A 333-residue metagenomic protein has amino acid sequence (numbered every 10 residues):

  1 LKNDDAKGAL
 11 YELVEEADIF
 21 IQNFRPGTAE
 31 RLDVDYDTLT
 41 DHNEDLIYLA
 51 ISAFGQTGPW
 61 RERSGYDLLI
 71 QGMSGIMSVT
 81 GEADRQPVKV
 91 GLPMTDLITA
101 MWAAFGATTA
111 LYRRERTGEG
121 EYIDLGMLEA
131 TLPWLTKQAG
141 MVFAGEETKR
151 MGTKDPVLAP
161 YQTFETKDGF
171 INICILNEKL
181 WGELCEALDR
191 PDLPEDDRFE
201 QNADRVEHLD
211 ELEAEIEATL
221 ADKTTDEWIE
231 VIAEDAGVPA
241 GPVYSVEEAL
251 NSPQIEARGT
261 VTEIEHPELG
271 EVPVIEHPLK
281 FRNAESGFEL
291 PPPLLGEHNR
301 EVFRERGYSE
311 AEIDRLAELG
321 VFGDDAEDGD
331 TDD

Functional and structural regions predicted by a protein language model:
L1-D41, A221: A structured beta-alpha segment of the ubiquitous adenosine-cofactor-binding alpha/beta core
E12, G120-L128, D197, V231 (+1 more regions): Beta-strand segments within the central parallel beta-sheet cores of soluble alpha/beta enzyme folds
E30-I171, I175-L176: Active-site-adjacent "lid/gating" segments in soluble enzymes
A159-A236, A240, P253: Aromatic-enriched alpha-helical interface/lid elements that frame and gate functional surfaces
E234-E289: A glycine-rich dinucleotide-binding beta-alpha-beta segment and adjacent secondary-structure elements that constitute
L269-R315: Flexible, small-/acidic-enriched active-site or ligand-binding loops
A311-D333: Amphipathic terminal alpha-helices
